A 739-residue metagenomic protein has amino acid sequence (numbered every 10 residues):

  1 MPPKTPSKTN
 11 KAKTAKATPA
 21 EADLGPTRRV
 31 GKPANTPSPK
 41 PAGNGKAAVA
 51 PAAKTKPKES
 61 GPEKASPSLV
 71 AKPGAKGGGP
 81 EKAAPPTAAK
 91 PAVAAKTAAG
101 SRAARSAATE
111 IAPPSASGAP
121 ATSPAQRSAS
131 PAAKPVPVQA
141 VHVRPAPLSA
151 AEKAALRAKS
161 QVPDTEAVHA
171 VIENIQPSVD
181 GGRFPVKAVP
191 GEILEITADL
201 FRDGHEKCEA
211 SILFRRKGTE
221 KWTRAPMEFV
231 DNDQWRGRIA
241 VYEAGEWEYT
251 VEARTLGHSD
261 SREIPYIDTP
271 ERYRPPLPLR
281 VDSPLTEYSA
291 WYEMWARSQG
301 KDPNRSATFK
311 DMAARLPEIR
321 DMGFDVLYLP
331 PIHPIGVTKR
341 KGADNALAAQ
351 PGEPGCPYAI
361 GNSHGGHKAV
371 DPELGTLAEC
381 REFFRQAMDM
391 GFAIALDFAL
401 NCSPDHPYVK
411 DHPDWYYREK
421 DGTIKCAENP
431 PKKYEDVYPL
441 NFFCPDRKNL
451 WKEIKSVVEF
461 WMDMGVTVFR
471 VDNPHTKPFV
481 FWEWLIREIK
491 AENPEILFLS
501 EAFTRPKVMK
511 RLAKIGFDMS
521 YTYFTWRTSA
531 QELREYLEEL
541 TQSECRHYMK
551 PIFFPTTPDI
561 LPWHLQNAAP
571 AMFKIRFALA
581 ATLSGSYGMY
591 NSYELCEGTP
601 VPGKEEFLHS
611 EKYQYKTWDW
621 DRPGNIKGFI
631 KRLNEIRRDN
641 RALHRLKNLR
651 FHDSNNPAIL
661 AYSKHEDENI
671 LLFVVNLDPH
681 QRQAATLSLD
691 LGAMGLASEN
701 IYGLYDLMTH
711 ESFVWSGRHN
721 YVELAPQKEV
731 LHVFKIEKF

Functional and structural regions predicted by a protein language model:
M1-E59, P67-P80, P85, P91-R297 (+8 more regions): Carbohydrate-interacting/catalytic domains
E209, D260, T338-R340, D405 (+3 more regions): Generic domain-boundary/flexible-linker signal
W291, Y328, A395-L396, R470 (+3 more regions): Generic enzyme active-site microenvironment
E293, A314, E318-M322, P331 (+11 more regions): Residue-level signal for well-ordered alpha-helical scaffold segments within enzymatic catalytic domains
R297-A393, K452-E453, W482, P570 (+1 more regions): Aromatic- and glycine-enriched glycan-recognition loops and surfaces that form the carbohydrate-binding subsites
P331-A343, F398-W415: Aromatic-lined carbohydrate-binding surfaces of glycoside hydrolases
P357-H364, K368-R385, D389-F392, C402-R622 (+4 more regions): Alpha-amylase-like alpha-glycosidases and glucanotransferases acting on alpha-linked glucans and related
F398, A502, T557, L677 (+1 more regions): Residues immediately flanking
